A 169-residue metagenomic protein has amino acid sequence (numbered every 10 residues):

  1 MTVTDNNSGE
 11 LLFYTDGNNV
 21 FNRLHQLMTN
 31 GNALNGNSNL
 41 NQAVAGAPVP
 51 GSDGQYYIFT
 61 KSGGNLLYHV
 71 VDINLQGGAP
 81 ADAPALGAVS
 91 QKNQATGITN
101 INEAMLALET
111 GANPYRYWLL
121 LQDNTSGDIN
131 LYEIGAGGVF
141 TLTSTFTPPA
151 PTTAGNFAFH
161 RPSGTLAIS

Functional and structural regions predicted by a protein language model:
M1-G9, N35-G54, A95-R116, T152-S169: Structural signature of eukaryotic scaffold interfaces centered on beta-propeller domains
M1-S52, T60-A88: Beta-propeller domains
F13-G17, F59-S62, L121-D123, E133 (+1 more regions): Recurrent small/Gly-Pro-centered beta-turn motifs in extracellular repeat architectures
T15, N22, Y57-I58, H69-V70 (+3 more regions): Compositionally biased, intrinsically disordered low-complexity regions enriched in proline and serine
S62-G127, G135, T147-P151: Asp-box/WD-like beta-propeller blade repeats and closely related beta-sheet repeat scaffolds
T125-G127, A136-I168: Active-site lining segments of carbohydrate-active enzymes
N130: Phosphate-binding glycine-rich loops and their immediate beta-loop-alpha structural context
